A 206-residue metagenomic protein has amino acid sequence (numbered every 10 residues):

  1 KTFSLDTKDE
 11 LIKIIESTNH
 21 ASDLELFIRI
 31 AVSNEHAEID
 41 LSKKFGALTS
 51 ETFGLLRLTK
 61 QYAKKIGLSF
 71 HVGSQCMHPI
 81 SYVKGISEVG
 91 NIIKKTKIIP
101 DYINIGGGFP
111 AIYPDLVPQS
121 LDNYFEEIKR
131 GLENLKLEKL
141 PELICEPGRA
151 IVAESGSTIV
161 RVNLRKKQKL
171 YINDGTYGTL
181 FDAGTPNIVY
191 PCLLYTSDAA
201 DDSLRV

Functional and structural regions predicted by a protein language model:
K1-Y102: Active-site-proximal beta-alpha core segment in soluble small-molecule metabolic enzymes
I28, L68, I105, E146 (+1 more regions): Conserved, mostly hydrophobic/aromatic
G54, L58, Y62, E127-G131 (+1 more regions): Structural alpha-helical segments in enzyme catalytic/regulatory domains
V72-G73, I103-P110, P147-R149: Glycine-rich beta-strand-to-loop/alpha-helix junction loops that act as flexible
H78-K84, I112-Y124, A153-L164: Short glycine/threonine-rich loop-to-helix capping motif typified by GTGT followed within a few residues by an Asp-Pro
G85, V89, I93-L132: Acidic, glycine-rich loop-and-beta core segments that form the ion-binding/anion-interacting portion of active sites
P100-Y102, L140-I144: Flexible, glycine/charged-enriched surface loops at secondary-structure junctions
E127, E142-S197, R205: Charged (often Lys/Glu-rich) extended helix/loop segments that serve as interaction or gating elements
